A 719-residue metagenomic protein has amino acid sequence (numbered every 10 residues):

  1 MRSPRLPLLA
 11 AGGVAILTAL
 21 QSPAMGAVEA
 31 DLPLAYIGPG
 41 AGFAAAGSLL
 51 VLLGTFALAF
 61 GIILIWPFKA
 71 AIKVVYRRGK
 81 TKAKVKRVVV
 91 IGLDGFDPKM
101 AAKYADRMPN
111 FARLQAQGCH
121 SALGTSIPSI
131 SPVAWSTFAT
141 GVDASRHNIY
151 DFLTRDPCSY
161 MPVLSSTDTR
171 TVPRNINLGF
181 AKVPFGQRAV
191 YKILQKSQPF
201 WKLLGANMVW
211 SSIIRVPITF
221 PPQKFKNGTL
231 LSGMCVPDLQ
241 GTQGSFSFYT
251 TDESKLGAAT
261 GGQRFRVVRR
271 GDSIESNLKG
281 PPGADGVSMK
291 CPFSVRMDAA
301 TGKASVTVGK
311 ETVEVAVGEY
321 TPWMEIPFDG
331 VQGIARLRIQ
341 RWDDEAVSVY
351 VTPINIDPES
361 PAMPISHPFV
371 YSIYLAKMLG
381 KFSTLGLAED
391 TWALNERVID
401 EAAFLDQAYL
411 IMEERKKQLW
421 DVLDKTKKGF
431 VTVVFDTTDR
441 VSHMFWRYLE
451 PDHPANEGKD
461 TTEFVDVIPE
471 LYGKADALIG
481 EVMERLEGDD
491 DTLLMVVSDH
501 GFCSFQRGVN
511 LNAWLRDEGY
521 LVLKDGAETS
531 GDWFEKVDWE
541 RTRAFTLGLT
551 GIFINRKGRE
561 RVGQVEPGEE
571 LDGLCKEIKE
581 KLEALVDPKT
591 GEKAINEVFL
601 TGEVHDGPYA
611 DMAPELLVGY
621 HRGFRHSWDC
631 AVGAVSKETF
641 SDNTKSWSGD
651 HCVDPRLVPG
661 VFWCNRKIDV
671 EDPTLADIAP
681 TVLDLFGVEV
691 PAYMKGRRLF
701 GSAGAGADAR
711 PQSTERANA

Functional and structural regions predicted by a protein language model:
M1-P33: N-terminal secretory/membrane targeting signals
V74-H120, S129, L394, M694: Active-site-proximal N-terminal segment of extracellular/periplasmic enzymes that hydrolyze or transfer
K99-I149, L153, S212, V522-L523: Short, structured active-site-proximal loop/turn typified by the sulfatase FGly-forming signature C/S-X-P-X-R
N110, Y472-L515, A594-T601, G607-Y609 (+3 more regions): Metal-dependent active-site segment of extracytoplasmic phospho-/sulfohydrolases and closely related
V142-K459, R543-K593, S627: His/Asp/Glu-rich, glycine-adjacent segments that coordinate divalent cations and/or stabilize oxyanion chemistry on
K192-Q195, E470-G473, L523-G548, Q564-K576 (+2 more regions): A short beta-strand-to-alpha-helix junction
G480, L486-G568, E592, G704-A705 (+2 more regions): Acidic/histidine-rich catalytic neighborhood
S498-T550, H605-P659: Histidine-centered active-site microenvironments of extracellular/periplasmic hydrolases and transferases
